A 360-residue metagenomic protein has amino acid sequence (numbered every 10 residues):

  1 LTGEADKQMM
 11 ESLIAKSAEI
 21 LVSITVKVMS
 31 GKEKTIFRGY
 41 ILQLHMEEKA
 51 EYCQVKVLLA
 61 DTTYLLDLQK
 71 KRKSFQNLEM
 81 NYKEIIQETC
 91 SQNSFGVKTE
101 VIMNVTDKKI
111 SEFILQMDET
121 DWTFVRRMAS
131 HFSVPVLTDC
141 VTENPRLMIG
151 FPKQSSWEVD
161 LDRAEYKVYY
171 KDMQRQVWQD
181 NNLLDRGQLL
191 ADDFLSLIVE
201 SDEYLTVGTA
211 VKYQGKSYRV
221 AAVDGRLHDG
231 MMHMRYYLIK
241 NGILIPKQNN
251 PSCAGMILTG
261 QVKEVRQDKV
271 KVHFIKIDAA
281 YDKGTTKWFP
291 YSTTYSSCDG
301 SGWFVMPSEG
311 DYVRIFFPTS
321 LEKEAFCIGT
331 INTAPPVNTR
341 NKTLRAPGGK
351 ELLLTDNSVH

Functional and structural regions predicted by a protein language model:
L1-H360: Amphipathic alpha-helical and helix-coil boundary elements used as assembly and membrane-proximal scaffolds
